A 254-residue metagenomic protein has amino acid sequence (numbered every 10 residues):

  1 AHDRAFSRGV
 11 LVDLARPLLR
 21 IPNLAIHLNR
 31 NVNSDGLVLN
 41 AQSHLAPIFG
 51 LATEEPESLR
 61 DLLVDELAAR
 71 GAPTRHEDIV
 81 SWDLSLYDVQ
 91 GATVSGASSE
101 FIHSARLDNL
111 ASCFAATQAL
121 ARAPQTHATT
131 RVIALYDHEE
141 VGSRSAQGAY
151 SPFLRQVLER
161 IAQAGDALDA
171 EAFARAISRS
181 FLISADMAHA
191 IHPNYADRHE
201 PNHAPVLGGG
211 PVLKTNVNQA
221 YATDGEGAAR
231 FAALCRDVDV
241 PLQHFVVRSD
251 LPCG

Functional and structural regions predicted by a protein language model:
A1-C253: N-terminal hydrophobic/helix-forming segments and targeting peptides
